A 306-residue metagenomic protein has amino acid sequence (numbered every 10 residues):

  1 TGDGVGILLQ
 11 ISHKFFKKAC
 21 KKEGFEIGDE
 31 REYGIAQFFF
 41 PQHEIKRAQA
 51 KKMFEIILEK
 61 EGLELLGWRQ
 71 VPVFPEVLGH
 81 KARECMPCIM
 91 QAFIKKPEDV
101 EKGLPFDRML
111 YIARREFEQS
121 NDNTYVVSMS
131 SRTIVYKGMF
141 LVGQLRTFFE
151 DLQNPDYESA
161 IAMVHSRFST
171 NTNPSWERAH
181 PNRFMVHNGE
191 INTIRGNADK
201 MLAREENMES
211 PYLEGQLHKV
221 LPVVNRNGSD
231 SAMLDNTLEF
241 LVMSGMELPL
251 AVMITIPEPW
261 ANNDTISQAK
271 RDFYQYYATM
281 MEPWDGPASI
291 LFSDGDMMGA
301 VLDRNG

Functional and structural regions predicted by a protein language model:
T1-N305: Conserved short alpha-helical segments that host acidic/polar catalytic motifs at enzyme active sites
